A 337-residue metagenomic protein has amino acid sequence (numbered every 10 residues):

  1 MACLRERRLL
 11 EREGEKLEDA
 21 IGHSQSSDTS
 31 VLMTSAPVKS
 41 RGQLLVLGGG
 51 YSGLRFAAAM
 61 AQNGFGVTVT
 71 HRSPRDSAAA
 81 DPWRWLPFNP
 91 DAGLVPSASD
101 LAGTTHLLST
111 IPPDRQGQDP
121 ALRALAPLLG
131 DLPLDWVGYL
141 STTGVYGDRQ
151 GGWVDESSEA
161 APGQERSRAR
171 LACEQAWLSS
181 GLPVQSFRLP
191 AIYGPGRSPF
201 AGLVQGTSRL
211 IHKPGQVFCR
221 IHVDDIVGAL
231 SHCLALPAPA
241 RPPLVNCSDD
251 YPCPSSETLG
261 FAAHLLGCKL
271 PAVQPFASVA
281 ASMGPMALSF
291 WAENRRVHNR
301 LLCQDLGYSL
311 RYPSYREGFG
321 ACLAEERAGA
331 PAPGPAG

Functional and structural regions predicted by a protein language model:
G53-L54: N-terminal Rossmann-fold NAD(P) dinucleotide-binding loop
S97-Y139, A172: NAD(P)-cofactor binding segment of oxidoreductase domains
A124-E165: Conserved Rossmann-fold NAD(P)-dependent oxidoreductase catalytic core, especially the SDR/UDP-sugar
A169, I192-G202, I211-L234, P243: Substrate-positioning beta->alpha
E174-P195: Conserved beta-loop-beta element that borders a ligand/cofactor-binding pocket
A229, L236-A287, A332-A336: Mid/C-terminal beta-alpha module of Rossmann-like enzyme folds, strongest in SDR-family dehydrogenases/epimerases
G260, A280-S309: Conserved C-terminal active-site "lid" loop/helix of NAD(P)H-dependent oxidoreductases that clamps the redox cofactor
P313-G337: Amphipathic terminal alpha-helices
